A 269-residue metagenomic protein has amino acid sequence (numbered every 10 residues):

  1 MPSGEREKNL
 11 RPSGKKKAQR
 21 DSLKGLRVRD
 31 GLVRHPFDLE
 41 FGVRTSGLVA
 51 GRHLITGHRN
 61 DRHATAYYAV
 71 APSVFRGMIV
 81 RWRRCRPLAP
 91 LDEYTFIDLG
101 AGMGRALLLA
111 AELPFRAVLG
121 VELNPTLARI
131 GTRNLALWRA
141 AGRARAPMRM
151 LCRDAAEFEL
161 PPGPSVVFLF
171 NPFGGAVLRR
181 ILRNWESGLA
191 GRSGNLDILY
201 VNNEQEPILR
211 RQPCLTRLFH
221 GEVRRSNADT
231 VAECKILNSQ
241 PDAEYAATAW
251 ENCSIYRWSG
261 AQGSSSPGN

Functional and structural regions predicted by a protein language model:
P2-D92: S-adenosyl-L-methionine
E93-G102: Conserved class I S-adenosyl-L-methionine
G104-L108: Glycine-rich SAM-binding Motif I of class I
A117-E122: Conserved SAM-binding motif I beta-strand of class I
P125-T126: Helix N-cap at the beta1-alpha1 junction of Rossmann-like dinucleotide-binding domains, i.e., the first residues
R129-P162: S-adenosyl-L-methionine
P164-V177: A short SAM/SAH-binding and catalytic strip from SAM-dependent methyltransferases
A176-W258: C-terminal substrate-binding/active-site "lid" region of AdoMet-derived donor-dependent transferases
